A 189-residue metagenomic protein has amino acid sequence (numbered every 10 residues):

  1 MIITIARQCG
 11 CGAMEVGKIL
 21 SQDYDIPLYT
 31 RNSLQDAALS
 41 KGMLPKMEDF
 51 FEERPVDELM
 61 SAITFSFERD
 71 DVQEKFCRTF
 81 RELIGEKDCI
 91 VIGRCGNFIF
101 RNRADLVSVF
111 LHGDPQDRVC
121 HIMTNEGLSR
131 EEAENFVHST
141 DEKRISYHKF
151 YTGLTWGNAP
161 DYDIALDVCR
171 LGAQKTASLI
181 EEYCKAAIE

Functional and structural regions predicted by a protein language model:
T4-K18: Glycine-rich phosphate-binding P-loop
P27-L39: Short beta-strand-centered segment that lines the nucleotide-binding/catalytic pocket of NTP-utilizing
A38-D88, Q116, L128: ATP-dependent small-molecule kinase phosphotransfer cores that center on conserved nucleotide phosphate-binding segments
D57-E58, S129-Q174: Small-molecule kinase domains that catalyze NTP-dependent phosphoryl transfer to phosphate-bearing small molecules
C77, A173-E181: Short, amphipathic alpha-helical "lid/cap" segments that border enzyme active or binding sites
G93-N97: Short, polar loop motifs at secondary-structure junctions
F98-A104, G157-A159: Short loop/helix-cap segments at secondary-structure boundaries that form the rim of catalytic
N102-N125, R130-H138: Conserved phosphate-donor/acceptor-positioning beta-strand/loop module used by diverse small-molecule
